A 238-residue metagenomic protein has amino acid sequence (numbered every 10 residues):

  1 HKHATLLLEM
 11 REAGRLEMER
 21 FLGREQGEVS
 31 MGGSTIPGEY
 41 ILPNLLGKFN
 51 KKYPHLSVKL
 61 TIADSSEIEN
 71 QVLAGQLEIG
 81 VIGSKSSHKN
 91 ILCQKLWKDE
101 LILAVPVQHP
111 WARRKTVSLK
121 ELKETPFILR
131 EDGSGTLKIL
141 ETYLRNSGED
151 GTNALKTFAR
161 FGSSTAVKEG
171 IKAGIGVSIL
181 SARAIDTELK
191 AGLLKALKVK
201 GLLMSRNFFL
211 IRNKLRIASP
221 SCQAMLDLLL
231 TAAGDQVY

Functional and structural regions predicted by a protein language model:
H1-G23, L230-G234: Alpha-helical "hinge/linker" immediately C-terminal to small N-terminal DNA-binding modules
R24-K89, N153: Central regulatory/effector-binding core of bacterial HTH transcription factors
E28-G32, G80, A104, I128 (+2 more regions): Short, well-ordered beta-strand segments
I41, L197-Y238: A late-sequence structural motif
D64-E69, L73-L77, I82, R145-L194: Hydrophobic hinge/microswitch elements
K89-K95, D99, R114, T165-K214: Beta-alpha-beta core module
I91-I128, D132, P220-C222: Flexible hinge/capping segments at coil-to-helix
W111, F127-E149, A218-C222, L226 (+1 more regions): Secondary-structure junction motif
